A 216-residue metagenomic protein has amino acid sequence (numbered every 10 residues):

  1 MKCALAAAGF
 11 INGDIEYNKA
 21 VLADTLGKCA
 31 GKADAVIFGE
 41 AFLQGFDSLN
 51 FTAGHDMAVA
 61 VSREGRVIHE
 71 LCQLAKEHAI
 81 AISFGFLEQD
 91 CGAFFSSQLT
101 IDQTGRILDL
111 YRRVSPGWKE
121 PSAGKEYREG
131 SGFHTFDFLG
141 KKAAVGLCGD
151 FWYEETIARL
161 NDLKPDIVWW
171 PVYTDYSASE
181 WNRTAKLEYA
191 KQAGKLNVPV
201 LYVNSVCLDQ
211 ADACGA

Functional and structural regions predicted by a protein language model:
M1, S96, S131, G215-A216: Change "...and in nucleic-acid phosphodiester-cleaving endonucleases..." to "...and in nucleic-acid processing enzymes
C3-A6, N18, C29-H55, A75 (+4 more regions): Active-site beta-strand/loop signature of hydrolases that rely on acidic residues for catalysis
A7-G13: Short polar catalytic/cofactor-binding loops
G13, F46-D47, A178, Q210: Glycine/Thr-rich phosphate-binding loops of Rossmann-like dinucleotide-binding domains
I15-T25: Short amphipathic alpha-helical segment that frequently serves as the phosphate-/nucleotide-binding helix
L43-Q44, D90, I107, D175-Y176 (+1 more regions): Glycine-rich nucleotide phosphate-binding loop and flanking beta-alpha elements of Rossmann-like dinucleotide-binding
A60-S83, W152-A216: CN hydrolase (nitrilase-like) catalytic-core segments centered on the catalytic cysteine and neighboring Lys/Glu
R63, Q89-L163, S177-K191: Active-site catalytic loop in hydrolytic enzyme cores
